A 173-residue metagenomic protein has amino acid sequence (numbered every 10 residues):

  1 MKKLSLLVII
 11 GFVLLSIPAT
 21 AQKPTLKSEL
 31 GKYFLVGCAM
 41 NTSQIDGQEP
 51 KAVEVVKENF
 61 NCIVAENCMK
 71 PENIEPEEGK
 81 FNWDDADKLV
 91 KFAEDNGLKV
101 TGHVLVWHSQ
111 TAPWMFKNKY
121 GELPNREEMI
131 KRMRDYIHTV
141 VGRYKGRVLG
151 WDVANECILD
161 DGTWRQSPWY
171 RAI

Functional and structural regions predicted by a protein language model:
M1-P24: Bacterial Sec-dependent N-terminal signal peptides
L4, G11-V13, S28-L30, V55 (+1 more regions): A generic structural signal for short, solvent-exposed coil/turn residues that cap or connect secondary-structure
I10, V36, T101: Short glycine-rich loop/turn motifs that provide flexible caps or phosphate-binding loops at active sites
S16-P18, M40-Q44, M129-K131: A short linear-motif detector with a strong N-terminal bias
Q22-C62, E66: Boundary/entry segment of secreted carbohydrate-active catalytic domains
K23-P24, E58, C62-P76, D85-I173: Substrate-binding cleft and catalytic face of glycoside hydrolase catalytic domains, especially the flexible beta-alpha
G79-K80: Residue-level marker of alpha-helix boundaries and capping positions
